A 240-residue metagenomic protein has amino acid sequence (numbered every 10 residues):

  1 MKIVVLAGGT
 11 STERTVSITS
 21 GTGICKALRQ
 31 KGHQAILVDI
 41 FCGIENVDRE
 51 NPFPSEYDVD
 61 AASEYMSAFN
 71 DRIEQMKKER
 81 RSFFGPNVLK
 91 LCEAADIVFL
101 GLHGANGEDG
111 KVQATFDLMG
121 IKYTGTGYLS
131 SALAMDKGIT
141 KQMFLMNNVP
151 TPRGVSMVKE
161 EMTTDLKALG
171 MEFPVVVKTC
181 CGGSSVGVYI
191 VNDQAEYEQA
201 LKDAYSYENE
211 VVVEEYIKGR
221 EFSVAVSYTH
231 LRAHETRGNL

Functional and structural regions predicted by a protein language model:
M1-L129, L133-M135, I139, M146 (+1 more regions): ATP-binding N-terminal substructure of ATP-dependent carboxylate-amine bond-forming enzymes
E93, V149, M171: Structured loop/turn residues at beta-strand edges in well-structured enzyme cores
F144-L145, L169-V186, E208-K218: ATP-grasp fold ATP-binding core
T151, Y189-G219: Conserved ATP-binding module of the ATP-grasp superfamily
M157, Y189-D193, V226-Y228: Short beta-strand-to-turn element immediately C-terminal to the catalytic PLP-Schiff-base lysine in fold type I
E215, V224-V226: Conserved metal-phosphate-binding beta-hairpin within the catalytic cores of diverse ATP-dependent phosphoryl-transfer
T229-G238: Conserved small/polar residues in nucleotide/adenosyl-binding loops
